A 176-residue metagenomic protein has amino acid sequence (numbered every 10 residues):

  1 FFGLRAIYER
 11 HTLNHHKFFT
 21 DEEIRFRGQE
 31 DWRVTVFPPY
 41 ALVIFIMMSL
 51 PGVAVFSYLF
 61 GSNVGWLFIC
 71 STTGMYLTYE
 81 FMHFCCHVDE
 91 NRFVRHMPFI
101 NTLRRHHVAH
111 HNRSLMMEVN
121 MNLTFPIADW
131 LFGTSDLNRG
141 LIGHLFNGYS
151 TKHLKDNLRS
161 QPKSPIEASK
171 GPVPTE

Functional and structural regions predicted by a protein language model:
F1-I69, T73-T151: Membrane-embedded catalytic scaffold of the fatty acid hydroxylase/desaturase
Y149-E176: A membrane-cytosol interface segment of integral membrane proteins
